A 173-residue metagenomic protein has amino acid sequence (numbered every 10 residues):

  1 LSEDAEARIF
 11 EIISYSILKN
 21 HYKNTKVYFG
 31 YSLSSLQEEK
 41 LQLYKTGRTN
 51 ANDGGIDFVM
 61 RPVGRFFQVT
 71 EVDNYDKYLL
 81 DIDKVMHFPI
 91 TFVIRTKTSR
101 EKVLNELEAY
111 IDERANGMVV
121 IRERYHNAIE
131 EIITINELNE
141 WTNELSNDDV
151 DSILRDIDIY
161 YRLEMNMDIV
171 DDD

Functional and structural regions predicted by a protein language model:
L1-K26: Interdomain/boundary linker segments immediately adjacent to catalytic/signaling cores
Y22-D173: Catalytic core segments in nucleotide and nucleic-acid processing enzymes
